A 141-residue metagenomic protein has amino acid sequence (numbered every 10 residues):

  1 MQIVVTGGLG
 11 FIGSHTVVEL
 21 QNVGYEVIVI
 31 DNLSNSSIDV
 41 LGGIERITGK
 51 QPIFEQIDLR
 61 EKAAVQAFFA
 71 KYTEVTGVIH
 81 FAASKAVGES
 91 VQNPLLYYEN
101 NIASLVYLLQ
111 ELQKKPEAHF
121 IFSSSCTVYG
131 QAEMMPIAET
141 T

Functional and structural regions predicted by a protein language model:
M1-T141: N-terminal Rossmann-like NAD(P)+-binding domain of SDR-like oxidoreductases, especially those catalyzing
